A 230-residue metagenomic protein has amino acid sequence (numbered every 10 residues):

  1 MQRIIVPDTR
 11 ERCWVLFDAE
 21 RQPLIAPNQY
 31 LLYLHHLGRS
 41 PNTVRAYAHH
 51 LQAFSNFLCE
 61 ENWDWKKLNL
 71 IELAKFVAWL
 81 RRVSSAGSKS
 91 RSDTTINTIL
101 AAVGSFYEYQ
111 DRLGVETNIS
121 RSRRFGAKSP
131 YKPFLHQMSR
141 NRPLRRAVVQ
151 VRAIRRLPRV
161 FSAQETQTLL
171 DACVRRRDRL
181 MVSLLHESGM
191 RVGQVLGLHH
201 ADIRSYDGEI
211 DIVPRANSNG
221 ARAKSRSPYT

Functional and structural regions predicted by a protein language model:
Q2-L37, C59, L157: N-terminal DNA-binding module of tyrosine recombinases/phage integrases
P27-N42, L51-M138, T168: N-terminal core-binding DNA-recognition domain of tyrosine recombinases/integrases
E72, H186, H199-D202: Amphipathic alpha-helical scaffolding segments
T98, G104, R177, R191-V192 (+1 more regions): Short, cationic motifs built from Arg/Lys/His that form the positively charged side of catalytic pockets
P130-Q167, G220-T230: DNA breakage-rejoining catalytic core of tyrosine-based enzymes
A153-R155, R159-V192, L196: Basic, Lys/Arg- and aromatic-enriched nucleic-acid-binding interface segment
G193, G197-T230: Conserved tyrosine-mediated DNA breakage-rejoining catalytic core shared by Y-recombinases
